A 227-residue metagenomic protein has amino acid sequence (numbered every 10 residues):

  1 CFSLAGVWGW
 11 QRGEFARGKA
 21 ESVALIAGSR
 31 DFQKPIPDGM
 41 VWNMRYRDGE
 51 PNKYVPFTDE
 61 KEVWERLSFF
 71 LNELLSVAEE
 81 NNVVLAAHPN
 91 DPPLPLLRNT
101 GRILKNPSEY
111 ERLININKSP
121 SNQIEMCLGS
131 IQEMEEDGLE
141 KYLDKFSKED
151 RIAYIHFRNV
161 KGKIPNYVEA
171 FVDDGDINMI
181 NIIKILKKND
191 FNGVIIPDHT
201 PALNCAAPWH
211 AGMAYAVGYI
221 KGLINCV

Functional and structural regions predicted by a protein language model:
C1-F69: Active-site-proximal, glycine-rich beta->alpha crossover segments in alpha/beta enzymes that shape flexible
A5-V7, D91-P92, T200: Conserved beta-strand edge residues that scaffold enzyme active sites
M44-D48, N52, S68-E80, V84 (+1 more regions): Histidine-acidic metal/acid-base catalytic patches
